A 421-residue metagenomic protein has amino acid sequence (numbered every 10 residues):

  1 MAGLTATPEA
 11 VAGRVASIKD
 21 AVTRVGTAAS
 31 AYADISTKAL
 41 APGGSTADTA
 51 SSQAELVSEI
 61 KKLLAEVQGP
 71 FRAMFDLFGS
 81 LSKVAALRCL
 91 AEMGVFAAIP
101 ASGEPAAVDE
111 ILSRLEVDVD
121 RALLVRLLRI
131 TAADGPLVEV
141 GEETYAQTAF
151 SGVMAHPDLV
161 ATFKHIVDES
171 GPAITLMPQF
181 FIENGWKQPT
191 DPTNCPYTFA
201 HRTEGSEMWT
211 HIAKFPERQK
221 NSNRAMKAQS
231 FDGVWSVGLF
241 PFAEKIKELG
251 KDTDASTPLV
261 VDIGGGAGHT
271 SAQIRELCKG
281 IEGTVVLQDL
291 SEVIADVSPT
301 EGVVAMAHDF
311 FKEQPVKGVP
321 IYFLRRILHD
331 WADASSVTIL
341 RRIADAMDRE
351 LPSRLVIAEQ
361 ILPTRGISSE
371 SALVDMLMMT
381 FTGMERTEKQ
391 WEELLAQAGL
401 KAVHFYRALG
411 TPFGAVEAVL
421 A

Functional and structural regions predicted by a protein language model:
A2-I60, L64-G69: Eukaryotic partner-binding/assembly regions in large regulatory complexes
A2-T5, V22-A33, A39, E104-A106 (+5 more regions): Conserved adenosyl
L64-M93: Short alpha-helical segments that sit at the start of domains
S102-L115: Short acidic, hydrophobic short linear motifs in intrinsically disordered regions
V117-A133: Short amphipathic alpha-helical interaction segments
A132-T144: A short, conserved structural fragment
G366-T382: Short, glycine-/aromatic-enriched active-site segment of Class I SAM-dependent methyltransferases
G383-G399: Short alpha-helix
